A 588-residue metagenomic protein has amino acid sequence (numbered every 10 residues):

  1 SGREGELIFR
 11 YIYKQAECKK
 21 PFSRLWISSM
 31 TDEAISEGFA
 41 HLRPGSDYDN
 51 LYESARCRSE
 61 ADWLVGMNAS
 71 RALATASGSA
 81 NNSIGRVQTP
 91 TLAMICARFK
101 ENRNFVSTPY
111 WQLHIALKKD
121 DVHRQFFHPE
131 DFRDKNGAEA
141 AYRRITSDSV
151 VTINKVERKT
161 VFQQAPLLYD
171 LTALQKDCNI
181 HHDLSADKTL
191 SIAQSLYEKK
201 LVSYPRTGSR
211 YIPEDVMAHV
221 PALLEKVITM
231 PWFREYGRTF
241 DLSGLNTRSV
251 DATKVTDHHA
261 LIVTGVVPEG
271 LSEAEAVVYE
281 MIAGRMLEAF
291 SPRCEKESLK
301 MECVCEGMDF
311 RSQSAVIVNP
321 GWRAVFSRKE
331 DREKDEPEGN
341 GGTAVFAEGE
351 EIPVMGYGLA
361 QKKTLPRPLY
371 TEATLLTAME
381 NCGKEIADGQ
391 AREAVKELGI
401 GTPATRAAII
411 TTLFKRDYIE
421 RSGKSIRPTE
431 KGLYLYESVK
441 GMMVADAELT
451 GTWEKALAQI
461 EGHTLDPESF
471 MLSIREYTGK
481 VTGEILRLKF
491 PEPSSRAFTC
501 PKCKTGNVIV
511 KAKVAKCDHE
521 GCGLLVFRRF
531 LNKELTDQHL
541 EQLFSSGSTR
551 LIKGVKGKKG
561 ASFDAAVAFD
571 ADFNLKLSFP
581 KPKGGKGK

Functional and structural regions predicted by a protein language model:
S1-G383, D388-Y418, G423-K424, E430 (+4 more regions): Toprim catalytic domain recognition across nucleic-acid enzymes
G45-E60, Y169, T256, P467-E484 (+2 more regions): A broadly tuned preference for mixed-charge, low-complexity surface segments
S77-A80, E476-K588: Functional cation/ligand-contacting sites centered on basic and imidazole/sulfhydryl donors
F105, I145, L457-E461, F544: Hydrophobic residues in alpha-helical segments
P166, L184, G401-T405, S422-G423 (+5 more regions): Short acidic, glycine/proline-enriched loop segments that cap or flank alpha-helices
F233-T256, V444-E484: Leucine-rich, amphipathic alpha-helical/linker segments
T405-S473: Internal insertion modules embedded within essential enzymes
